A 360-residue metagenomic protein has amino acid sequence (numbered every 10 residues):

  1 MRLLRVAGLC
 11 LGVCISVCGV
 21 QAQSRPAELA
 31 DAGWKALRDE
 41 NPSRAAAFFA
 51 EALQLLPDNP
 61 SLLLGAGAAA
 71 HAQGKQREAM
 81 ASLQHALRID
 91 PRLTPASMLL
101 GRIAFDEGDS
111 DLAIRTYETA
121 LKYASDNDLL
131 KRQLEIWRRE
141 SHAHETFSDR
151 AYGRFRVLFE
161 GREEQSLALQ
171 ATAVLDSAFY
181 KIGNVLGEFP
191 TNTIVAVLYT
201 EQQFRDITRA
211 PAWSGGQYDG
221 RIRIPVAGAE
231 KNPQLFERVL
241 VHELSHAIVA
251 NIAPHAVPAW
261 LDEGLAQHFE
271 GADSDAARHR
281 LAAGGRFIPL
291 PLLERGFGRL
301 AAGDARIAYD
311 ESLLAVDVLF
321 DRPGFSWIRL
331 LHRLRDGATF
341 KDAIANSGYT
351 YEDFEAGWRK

Functional and structural regions predicted by a protein language model:
S24-A47, E51, D58-N59, H85 (+6 more regions): Beta/coil-rich, acidic/histidine-enriched accessory regions frequently appended to metallopeptidases
R25, N59, L93, N127-D128: Residue-level recognition of tetratricopeptide repeat
R38-D39, A72-Q73, D106-E107, R139-E140: Register position in tetratricopeptide repeats
Q54, T146-P258, A272-A277, R286-A308 (+1 more regions): Juxtacatalytic substrate-recognition/specificity segment
